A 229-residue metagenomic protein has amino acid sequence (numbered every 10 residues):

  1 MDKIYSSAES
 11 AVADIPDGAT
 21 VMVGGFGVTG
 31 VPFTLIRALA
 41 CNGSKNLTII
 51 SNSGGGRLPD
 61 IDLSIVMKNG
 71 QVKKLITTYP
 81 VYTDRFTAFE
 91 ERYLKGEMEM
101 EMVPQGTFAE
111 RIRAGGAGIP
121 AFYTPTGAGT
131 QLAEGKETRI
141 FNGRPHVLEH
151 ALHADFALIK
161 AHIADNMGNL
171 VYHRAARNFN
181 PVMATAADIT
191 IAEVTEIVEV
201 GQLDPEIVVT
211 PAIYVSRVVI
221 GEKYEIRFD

Functional and structural regions predicted by a protein language model:
M1-D229: Conserved alpha/beta enzyme-core scaffold
